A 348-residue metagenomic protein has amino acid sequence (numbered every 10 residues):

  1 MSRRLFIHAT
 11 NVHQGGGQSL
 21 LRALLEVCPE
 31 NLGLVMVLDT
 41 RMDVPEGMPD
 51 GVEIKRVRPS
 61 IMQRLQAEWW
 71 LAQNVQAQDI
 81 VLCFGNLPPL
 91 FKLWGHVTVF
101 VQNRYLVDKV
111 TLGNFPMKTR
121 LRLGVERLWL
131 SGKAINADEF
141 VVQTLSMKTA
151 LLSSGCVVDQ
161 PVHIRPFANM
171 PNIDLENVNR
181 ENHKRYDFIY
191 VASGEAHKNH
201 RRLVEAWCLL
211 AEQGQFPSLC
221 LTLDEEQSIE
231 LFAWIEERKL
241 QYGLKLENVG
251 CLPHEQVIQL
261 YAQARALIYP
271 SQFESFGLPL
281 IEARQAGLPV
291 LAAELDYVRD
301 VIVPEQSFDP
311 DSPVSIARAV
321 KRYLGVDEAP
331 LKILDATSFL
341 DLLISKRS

Functional and structural regions predicted by a protein language model:
F6, R180-K198, V204-W207: Conserved donor-binding/catalytic core segment of Leloir-type glycosyltransferases
G15-L25, E195-L209, G214: A conserved mid-protein helix/loop that constitutes part of the nucleotide-sugar donor-binding site
L38-M42, P217-A233, G250: Glycosyltransferase donor-sugar binding loop
V52, F232-E255: Nucleotide-activated donor-binding/catalytic signature segment of Leloir-type glycosyltransferases, i.e., the conserved
R120-F140: Membrane-proximal helix-turn-helix segments that form the acceptor-binding/catalytic region of lipid-linked
I135-D174: Donor nucleotide-sugar binding/catalytic pocket of nucleotide-sugar-dependent glycosyltransferases
Q272: Aromatic "clamp/platform" in nucleotide-sugar-dependent glycosyltransferases that forms part of the donor/acceptor
Q306-V314, Y323-G325: Conserved acidic donor-binding segment of nucleotide-sugar-dependent glycosyltransferases
